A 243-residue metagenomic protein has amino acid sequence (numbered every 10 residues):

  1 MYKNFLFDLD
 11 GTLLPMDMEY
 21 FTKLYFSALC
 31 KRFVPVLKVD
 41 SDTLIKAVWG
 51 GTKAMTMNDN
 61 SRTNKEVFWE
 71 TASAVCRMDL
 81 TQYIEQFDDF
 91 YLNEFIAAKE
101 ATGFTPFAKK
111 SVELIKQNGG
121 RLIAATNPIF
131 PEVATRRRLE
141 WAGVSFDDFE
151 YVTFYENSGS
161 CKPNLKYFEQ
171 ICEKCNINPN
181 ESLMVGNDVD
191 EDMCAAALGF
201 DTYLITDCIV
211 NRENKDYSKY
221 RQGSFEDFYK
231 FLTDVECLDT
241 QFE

Functional and structural regions predicted by a protein language model:
M1-A47: Active-site neighborhood of HAD-like aspartate-dependent phosphohydrolases
M1-F5, E113, N127-I129, T135-E243: Asp-based, Mg2+/Mn2+-dependent phosphohydrolase catalytic module
L13-P15, Y20, A54-M55, T126-F130 (+1 more regions): Short histidine/acidic/glycine/proline-rich micro-motifs that form metal- and phosphate-coordinating active-site loops
K23, S27, E66, E132-R137 (+1 more regions): Short, surface-exposed alpha-helical segments at coil->helix boundaries
L24, A28, A47, T71 (+4 more regions): Alpha-helical elements of Rossmann-like donor-binding domains used by nucleotide-donor carbohydrate transfer enzymes
W49-L92: A metal-dependent, Asp-based hydrolase signature
T63-N64, Q82-E85, L92-I123: Short, acidic loop-to-helix structural element flanking the phosphoryl-transfer center in phosphate-processing enzymes
A98-T102, P131, G159: Short, flexible loop segments at the rims of nucleotide/cofactor-binding pockets, characterized by
